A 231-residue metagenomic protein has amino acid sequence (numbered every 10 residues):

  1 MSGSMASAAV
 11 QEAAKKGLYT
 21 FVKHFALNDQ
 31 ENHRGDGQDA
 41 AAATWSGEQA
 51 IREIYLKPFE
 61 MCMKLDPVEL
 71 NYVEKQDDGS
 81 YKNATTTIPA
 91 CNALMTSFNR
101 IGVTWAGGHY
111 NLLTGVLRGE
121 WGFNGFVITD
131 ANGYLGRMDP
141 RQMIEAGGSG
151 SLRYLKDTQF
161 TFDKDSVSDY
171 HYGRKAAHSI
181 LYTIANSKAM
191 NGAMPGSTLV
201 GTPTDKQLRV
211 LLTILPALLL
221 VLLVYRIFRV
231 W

Functional and structural regions predicted by a protein language model:
M1-W231: Glycoside hydrolase catalytic-domain context in secreted enzymes
